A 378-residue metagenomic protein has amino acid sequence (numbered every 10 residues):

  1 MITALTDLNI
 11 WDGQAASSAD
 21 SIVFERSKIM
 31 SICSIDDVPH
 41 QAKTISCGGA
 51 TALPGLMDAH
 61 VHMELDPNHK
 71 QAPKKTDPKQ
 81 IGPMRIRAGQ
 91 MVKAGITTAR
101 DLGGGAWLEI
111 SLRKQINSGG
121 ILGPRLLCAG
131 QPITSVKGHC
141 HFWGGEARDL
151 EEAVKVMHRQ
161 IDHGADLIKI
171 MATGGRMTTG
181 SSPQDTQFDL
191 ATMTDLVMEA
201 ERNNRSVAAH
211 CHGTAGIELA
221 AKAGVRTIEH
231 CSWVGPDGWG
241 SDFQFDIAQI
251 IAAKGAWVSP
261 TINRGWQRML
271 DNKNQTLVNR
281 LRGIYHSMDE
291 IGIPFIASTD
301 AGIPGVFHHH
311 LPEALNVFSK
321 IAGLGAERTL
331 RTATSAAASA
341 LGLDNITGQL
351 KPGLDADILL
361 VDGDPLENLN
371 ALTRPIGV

Functional and structural regions predicted by a protein language model:
M1-H40, A52, G363-N368: N-terminal metal-binding scaffold of metallo-dependent hydrolase/deaminase domains
A50-G120, A223: Metal-associated gating/positioning segment near the N- to mid-region
P54-K70, P124-W143, M193-M198: N-terminal small/glycine-rich loop or linker at the start of catalytic domains across soluble metabolic enzymes
H69-G82, G138-K155, S206-A208: Active-site mouth loops of central-metabolism enzymes
P83-E109, G123-T134, A165-T178, S206 (+3 more regions): Divalent metal-dependent hydrolysis catalytic cores, especially in the metallo-beta-lactamase
K137-T194: Active-site gating/metal-coordination segments in enzymes
T178-G283, I296, G302-I303, A322-L324 (+2 more regions): Active-site core of metal-dependent hydrolases
N279-G363: His/Asp/Glu-enriched, well-ordered alpha-helical/loop segment that forms or immediately abuts the divalent-metal
